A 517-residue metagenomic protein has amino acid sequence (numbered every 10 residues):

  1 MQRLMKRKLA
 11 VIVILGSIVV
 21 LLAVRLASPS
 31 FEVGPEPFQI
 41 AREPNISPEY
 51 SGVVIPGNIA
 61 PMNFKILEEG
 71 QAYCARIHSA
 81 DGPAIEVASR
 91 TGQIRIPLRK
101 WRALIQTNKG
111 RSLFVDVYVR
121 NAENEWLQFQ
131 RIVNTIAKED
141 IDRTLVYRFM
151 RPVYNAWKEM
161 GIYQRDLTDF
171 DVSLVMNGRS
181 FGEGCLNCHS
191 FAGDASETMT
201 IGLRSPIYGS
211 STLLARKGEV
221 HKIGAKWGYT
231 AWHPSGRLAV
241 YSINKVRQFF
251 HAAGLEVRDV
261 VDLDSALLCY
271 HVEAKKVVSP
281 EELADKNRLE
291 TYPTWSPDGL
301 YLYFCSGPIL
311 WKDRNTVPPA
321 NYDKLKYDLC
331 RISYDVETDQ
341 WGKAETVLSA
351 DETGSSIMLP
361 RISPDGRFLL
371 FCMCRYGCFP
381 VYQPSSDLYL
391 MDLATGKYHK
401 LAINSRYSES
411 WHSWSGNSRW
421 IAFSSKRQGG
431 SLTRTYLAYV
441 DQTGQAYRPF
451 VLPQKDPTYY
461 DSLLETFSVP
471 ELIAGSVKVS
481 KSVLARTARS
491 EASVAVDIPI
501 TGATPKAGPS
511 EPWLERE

Functional and structural regions predicted by a protein language model:
Q2-L15: N-terminal Sec-pathway targeting helices
I12-R25: Hydrophobic membrane-insertion alpha-helices, especially the h-region of bacterial N-terminal signal peptides
L26-E517: Sequence signature of WD/YWTD-type beta-propeller architectures
